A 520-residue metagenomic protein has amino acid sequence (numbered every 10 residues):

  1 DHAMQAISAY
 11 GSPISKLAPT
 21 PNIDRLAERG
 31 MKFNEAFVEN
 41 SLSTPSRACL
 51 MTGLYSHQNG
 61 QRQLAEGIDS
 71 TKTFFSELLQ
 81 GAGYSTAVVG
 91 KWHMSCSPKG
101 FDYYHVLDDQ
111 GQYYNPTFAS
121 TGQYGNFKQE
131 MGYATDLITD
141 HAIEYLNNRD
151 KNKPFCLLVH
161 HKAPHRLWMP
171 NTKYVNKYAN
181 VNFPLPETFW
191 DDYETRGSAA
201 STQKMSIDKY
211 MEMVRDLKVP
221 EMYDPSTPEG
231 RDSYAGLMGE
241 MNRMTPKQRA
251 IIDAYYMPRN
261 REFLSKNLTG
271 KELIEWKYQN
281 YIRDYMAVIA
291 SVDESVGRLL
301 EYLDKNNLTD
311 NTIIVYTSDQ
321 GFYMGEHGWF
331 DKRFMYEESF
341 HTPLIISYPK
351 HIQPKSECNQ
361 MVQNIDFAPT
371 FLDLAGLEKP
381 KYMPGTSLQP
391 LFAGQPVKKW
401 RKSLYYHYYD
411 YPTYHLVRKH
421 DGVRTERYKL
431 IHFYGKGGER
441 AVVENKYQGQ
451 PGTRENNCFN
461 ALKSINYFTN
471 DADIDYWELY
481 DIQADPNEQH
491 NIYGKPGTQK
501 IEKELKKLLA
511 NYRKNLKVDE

Functional and structural regions predicted by a protein language model:
D1-E478, P486-E520: Formylglycine-dependent sulfatase
Q483: Residues forming the ATP-binding cleft of Hanks-type serine/threonine protein kinase domains
